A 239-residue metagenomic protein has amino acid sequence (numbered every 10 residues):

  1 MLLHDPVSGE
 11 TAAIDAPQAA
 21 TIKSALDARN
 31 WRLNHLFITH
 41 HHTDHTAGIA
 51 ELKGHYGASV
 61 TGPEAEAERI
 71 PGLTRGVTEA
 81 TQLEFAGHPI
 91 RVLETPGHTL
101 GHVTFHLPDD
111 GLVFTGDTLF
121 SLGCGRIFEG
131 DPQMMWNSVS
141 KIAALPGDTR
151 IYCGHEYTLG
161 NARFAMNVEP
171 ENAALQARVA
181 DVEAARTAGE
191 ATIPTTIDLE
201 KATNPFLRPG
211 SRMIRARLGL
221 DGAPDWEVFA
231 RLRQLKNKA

Functional and structural regions predicted by a protein language model:
M1-R32, F105-G116: Conserved beta-strand hairpin/beta-sheet module of binuclear metal-dependent hydrolase folds, prominently
L2, Q82-P108, L112-V113, A144: Core dinuclear metal-dependent hydrolase active-site scaffold
L3, D15, H40, L52 (+6 more regions): Divalent metal-coordination and catalytic microenvironments
T11, Q18-E94, D181: Active-site HxH/HxHxD metal-binding segment of metal-dependent hydrolases
I14, V60-G62, F114-T115, C153: Hydrophobic residues in well-ordered beta-strands that form the structural core
A16-P17, H41, A65-E66, H98-T99 (+4 more regions): Active-site metal-binding loops of divalent metal-dependent hydrolases
G123-T149: Active-site-adjacent loop/tail segments of enzyme domains
S140-R150, L159-A239: Accessory terminal helices/loops
